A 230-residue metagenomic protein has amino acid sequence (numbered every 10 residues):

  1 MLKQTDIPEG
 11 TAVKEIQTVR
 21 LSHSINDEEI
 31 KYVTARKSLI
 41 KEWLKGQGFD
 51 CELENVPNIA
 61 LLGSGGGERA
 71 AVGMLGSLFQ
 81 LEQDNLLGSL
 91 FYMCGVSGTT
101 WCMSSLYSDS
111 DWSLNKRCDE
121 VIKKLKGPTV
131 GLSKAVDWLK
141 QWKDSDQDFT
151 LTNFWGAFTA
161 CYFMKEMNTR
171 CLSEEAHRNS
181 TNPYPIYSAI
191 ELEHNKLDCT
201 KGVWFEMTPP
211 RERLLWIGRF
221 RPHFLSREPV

Functional and structural regions predicted by a protein language model:
M1-I59, W112: N-terminal low-complexity/intrinsically disordered extensions
I25-I30, G67, L132, F149-L151: Short, structured coil/loop segments at alpha-helix boundaries
K37, A70-M74, T99, T152 (+3 more regions): Generic preference for well-ordered alpha-helical elements
K37-M93: Helix-rich "cap/lid" substructures immediately adjacent to catalytic or cofactor-binding pockets
R69-D146, P209: Patatin-like phospholipase
D109-S110, D119-V230: Patatin-like phospholipase A catalytic core
